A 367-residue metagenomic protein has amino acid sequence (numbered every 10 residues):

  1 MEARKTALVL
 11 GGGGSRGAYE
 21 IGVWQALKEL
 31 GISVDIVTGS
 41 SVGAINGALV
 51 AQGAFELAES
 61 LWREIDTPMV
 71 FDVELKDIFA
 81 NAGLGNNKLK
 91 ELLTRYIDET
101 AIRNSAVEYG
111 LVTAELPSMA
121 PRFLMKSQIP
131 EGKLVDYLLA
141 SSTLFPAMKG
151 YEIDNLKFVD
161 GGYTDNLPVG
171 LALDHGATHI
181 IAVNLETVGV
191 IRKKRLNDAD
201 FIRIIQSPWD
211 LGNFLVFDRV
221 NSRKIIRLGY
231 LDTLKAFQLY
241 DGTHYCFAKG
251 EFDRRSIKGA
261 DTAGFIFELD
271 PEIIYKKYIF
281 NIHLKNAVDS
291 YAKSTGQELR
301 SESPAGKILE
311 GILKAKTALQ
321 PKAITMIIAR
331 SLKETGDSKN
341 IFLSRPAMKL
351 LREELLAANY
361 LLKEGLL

Functional and structural regions predicted by a protein language model:
M1-S40, A48-L367: Patatin-like phospholipase
